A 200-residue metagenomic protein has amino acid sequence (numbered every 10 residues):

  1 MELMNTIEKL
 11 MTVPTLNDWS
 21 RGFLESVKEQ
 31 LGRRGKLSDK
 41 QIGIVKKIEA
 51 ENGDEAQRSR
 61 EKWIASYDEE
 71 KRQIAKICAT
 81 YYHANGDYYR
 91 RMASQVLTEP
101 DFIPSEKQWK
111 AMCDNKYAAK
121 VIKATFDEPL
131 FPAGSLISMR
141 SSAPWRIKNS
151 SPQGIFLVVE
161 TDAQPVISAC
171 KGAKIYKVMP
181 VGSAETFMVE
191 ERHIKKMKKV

Functional and structural regions predicted by a protein language model:
M1-V200: Charged, low-complexity intrinsically disordered segments and flexible loops
